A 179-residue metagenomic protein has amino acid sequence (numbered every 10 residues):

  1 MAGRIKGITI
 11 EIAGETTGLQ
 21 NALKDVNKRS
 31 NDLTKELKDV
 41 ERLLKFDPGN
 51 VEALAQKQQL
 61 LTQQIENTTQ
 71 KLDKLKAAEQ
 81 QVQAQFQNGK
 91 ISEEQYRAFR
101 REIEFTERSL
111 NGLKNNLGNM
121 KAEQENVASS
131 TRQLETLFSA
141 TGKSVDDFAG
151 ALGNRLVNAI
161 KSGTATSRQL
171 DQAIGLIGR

Functional and structural regions predicted by a protein language model:
M1-R4, I8-G18, A22-N50, L54-N88 (+1 more regions): Residues at a specific register/face of alpha-helical coiled-coils
